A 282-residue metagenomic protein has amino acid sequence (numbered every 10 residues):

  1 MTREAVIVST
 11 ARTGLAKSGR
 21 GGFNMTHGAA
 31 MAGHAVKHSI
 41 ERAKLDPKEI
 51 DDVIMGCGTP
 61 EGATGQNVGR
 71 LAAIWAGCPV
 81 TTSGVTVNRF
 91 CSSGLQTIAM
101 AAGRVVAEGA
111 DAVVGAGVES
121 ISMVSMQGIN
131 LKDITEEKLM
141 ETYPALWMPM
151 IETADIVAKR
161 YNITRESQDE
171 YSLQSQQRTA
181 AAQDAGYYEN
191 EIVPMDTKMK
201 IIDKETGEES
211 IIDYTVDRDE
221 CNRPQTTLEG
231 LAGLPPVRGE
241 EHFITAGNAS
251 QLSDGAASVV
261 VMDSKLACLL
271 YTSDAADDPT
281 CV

Functional and structural regions predicted by a protein language model:
M1-G58, G62-A72, A76, I156-R165 (+2 more regions): Conserved active-site "lid/cap" helical segment
A11-G14, M25-H34, R42, E170-L269: N-terminal extracellular/periplasmic Venus flytrap/periplasmic-binding protein-like
K48-G56, S83-N88, V113-E119, D169-Q174 (+2 more regions): Beta-strand segments within the central parallel beta-sheet cores of soluble alpha/beta enzyme folds
C57-D111, K132, A145-D155, Q225-Q251: Conserved catalytic cysteine-centered active-site region of acyl-thioester-dependent Claisen-condensing enzymes
V87-E119, A158-Y188, V259-L266: Active-site-proximal alpha-helical scaffold in enzymes
A107-K138: Glycine/threonine-rich beta-strand-loop-alpha-helix active-site module that forms ligand/phosphate-binding
Q127-E166: A glycine/threonine-rich phosphate-anchoring loop and its flanking beta-alpha core in nucleotide/phosphate-binding
Y271-V282: Single conserved hydrophobic/aromatic residue that forms the stacking wall/gate of nucleotide- or nucleobase-binding
